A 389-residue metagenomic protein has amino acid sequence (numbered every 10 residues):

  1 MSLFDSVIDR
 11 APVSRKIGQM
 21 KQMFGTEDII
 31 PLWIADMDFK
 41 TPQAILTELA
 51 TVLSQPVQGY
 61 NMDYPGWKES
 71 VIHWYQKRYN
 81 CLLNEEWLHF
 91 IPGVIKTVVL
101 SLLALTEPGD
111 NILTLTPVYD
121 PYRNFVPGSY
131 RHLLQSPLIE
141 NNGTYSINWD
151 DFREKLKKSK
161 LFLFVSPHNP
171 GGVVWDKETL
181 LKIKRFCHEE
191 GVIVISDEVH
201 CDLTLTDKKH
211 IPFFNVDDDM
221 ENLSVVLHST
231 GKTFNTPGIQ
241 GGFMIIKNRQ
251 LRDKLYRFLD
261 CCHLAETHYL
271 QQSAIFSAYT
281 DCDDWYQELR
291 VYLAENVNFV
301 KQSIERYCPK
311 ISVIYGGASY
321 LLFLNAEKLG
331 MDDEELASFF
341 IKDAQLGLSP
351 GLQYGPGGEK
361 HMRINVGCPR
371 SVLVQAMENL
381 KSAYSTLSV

Functional and structural regions predicted by a protein language model:
S2-G93, L100, Y279, L387-V389: N-terminal small-domain helix-loop-helix segment of the aminotransferase-like
L103-F164: PLP-dependent aminotransferase-like
D110, R131, E189-V192, E221-N222: A short helix->loop->beta-strand "cap" motif at the edges of active sites that frequently abuts
I139-K208: Active-site phosphate-binding strand-loop segment of PLP-dependent enzymes
R153, G330, F339-L348, Y354-V389: PLP-dependent enzyme catalytic core of the Aspartate aminotransferase-like
V216-K254: Active-site PLP attachment segment
D253-L259, A278-K301: Structural signature of PLP-dependent enzymes
F276, Y292-K301, V313-A326: Conserved glycine-rich beta-strand-loop-beta hairpin in the small C-terminal domain of fold type I
